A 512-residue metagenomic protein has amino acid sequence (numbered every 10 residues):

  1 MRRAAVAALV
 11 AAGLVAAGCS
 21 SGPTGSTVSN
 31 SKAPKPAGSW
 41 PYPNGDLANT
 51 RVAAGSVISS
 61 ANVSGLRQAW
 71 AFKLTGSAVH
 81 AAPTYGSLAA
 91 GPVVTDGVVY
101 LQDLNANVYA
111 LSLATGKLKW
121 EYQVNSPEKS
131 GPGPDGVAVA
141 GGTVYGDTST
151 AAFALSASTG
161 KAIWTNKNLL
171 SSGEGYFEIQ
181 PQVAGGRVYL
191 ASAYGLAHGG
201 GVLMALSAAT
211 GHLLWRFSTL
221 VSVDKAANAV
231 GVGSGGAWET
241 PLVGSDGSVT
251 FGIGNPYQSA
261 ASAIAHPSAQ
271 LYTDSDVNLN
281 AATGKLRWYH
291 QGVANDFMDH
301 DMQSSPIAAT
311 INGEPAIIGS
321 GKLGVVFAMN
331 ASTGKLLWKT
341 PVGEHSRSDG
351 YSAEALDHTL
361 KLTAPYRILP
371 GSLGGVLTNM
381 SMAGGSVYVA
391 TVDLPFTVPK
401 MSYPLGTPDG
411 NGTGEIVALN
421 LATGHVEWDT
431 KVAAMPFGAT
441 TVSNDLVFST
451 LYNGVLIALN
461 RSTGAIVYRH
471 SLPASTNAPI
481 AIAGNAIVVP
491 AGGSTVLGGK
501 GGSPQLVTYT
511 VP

Functional and structural regions predicted by a protein language model:
M1-A7: Bacterial N-terminal signal peptides that target proteins for export
V15-G18: C-terminal motif of bacterial Sec signal peptides marking the signal peptidase cleavage site
S20-G22: Bacterial signal peptide processing site
G25-P83, K117-S126, K161-L170, H212-V221 (+7 more regions): Aromatic (tryptophan-biased) beta-strands that constitute blades/sheets of beta-rich domains
A37-L47, P83-N107, E128-A152, E174-L203 (+10 more regions): Repeat-blade elements of multi-bladed beta-propeller folds
S60-V63, L113, A157, A208 (+6 more regions): Inter-blade boundary loops/turns of WD-repeat beta-propellers
A110, A154, A205, D276-N278 (+4 more regions): Conserved blade-register residue in beta-propeller folds
L271, V277-A281, R287, V293 (+1 more regions): Acidic, glycine-rich loop-and-beta core segments that form the ion-binding/anion-interacting portion of active sites
